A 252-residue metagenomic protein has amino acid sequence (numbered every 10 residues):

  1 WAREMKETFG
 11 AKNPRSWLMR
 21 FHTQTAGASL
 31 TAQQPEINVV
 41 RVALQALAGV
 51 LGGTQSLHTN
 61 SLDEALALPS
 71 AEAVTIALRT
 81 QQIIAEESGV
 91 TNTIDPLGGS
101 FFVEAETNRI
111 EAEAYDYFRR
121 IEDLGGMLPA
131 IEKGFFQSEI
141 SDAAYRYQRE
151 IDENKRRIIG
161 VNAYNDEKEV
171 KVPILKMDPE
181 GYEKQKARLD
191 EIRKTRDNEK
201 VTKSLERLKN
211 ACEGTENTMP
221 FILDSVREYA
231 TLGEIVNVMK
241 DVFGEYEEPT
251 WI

Functional and structural regions predicted by a protein language model:
A2-I37, R119: Gly/Pro-rich turn-and-neighbor structural signature
A2-K12, V40-G53, I76-S88: Structured alpha-helical segments in the cores of large, soluble enzyme domains
A11-N13, A48-V50, R120, R149-D152: A general structural signal for short secondary-structure junctions and capping/turn motifs
P14-S16, V50-L51, T215-T218: A structural signal for short secondary-structure junctions
L18-H22, T75, V242-F243: Active/binding-pocket-proximal capping segment
L18-R20, G53-S56: Active-site-adjacent bridging/hinge elements
T23-E36, V42, L57-E72, G89-T107 (+1 more regions): Short beta-alpha connecting loops at secondary-structure transitions that line or flank enzyme active sites
A71, R79-Q82, E86-I252: Flexible, glycine-rich loop/tail regions that form catalytic "lids" or insertion modules at the edges of active sites
